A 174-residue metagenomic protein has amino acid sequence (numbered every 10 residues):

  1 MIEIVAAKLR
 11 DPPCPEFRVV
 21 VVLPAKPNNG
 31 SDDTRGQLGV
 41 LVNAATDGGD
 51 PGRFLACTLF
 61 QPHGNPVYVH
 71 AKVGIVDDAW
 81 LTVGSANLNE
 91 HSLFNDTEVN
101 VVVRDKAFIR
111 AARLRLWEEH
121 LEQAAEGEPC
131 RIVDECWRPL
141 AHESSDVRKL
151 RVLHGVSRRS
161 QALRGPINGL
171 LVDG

Functional and structural regions predicted by a protein language model:
M1-G174: PLD/PLD-like phosphodiesterase catalytic module centered on the HKD motif
